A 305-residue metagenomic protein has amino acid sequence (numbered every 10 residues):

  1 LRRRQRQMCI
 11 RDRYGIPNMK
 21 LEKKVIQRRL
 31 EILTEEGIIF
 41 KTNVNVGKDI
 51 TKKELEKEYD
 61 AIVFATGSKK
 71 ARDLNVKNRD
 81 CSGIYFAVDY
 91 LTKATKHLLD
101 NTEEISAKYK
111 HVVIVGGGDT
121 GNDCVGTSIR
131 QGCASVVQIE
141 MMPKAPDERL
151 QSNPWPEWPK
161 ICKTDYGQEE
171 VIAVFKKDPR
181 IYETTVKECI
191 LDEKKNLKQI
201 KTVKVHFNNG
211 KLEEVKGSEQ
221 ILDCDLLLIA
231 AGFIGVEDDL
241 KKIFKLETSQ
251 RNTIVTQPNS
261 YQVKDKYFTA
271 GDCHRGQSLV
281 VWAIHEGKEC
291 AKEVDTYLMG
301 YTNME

Functional and structural regions predicted by a protein language model:
L1-I10: Single conserved hydrophobic/aromatic residue that forms the stacking wall/gate of nucleotide- or nucleobase-binding
D12-D60, I161-K187: N-terminal Rossmann-like dinucleotide/flavin-binding domain of flavoprotein oxidoreductases that bind FAD/FMN
T34, I38-T42, K52-L99: Glycine/serine-rich phosphate-binding loop and adjoining beta1-alpha1 elements at the start of nucleotide-handling
T42-I62, H97-L99, L191-E219: Conserved beta-strand-loop-beta-strand element in the redox core of flavoprotein oxidoreductases
E58-G67, V113-V115, D225-G232: Short hydrophobic core segments
S82-Y109, N208-Q277: FAD-site-proximal beta/loop scaffold in flavoenzymes
L99-C133: Rossmann-like NAD(P)H-binding beta-loop-alpha module
G121-G126, Q131, C273-Y301: A conserved FAD-binding loop/helix module that cradles the flavin
